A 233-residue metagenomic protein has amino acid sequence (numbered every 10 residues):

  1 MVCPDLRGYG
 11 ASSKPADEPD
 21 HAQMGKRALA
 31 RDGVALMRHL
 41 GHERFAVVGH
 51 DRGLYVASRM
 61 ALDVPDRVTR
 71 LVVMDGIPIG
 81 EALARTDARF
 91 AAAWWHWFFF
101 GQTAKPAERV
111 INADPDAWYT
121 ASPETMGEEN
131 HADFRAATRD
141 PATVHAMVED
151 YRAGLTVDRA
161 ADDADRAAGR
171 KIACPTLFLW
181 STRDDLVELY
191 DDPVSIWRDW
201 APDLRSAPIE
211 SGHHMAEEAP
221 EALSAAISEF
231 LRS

Functional and structural regions predicted by a protein language model:
V2, Y9-V48, R52-P208, S228: Flexible "cap/lid" subdomain of the alpha/beta-hydrolase fold that forms the substrate-access gate
D203-S233: Catalytic active-site module of serine/aspartate enzymes centered on a nucleophile-bearing elbow/loop
